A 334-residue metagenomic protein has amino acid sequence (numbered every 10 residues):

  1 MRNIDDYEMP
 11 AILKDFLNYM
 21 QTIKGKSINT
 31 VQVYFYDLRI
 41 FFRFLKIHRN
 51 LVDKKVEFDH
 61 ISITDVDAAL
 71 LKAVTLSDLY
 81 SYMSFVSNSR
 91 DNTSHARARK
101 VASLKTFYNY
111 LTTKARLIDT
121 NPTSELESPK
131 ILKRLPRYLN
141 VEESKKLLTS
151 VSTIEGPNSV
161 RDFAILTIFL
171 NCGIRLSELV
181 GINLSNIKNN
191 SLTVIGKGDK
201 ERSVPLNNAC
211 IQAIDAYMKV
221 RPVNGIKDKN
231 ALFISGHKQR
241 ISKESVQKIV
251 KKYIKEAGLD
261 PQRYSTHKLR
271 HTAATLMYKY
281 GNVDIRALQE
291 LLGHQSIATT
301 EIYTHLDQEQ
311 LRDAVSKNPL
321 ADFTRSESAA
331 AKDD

Functional and structural regions predicted by a protein language model:
M1-D334: Conserved catalytic core of the tyrosine transesterase superfamily
